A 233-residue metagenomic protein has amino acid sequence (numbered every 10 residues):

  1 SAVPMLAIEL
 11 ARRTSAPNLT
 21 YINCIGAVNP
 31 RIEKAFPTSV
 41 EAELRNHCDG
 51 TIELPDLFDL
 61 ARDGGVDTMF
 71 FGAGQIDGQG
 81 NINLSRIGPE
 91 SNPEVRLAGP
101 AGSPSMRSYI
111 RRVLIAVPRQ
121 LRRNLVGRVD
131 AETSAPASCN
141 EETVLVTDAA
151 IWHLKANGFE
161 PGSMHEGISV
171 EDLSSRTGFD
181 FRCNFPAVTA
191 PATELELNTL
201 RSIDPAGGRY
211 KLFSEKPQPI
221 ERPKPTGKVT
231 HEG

Functional and structural regions predicted by a protein language model:
S1-H47: N-terminal active-site beta-alpha-beta segment that forms phosphate/nucleotide-binding and substrate-recognition loops
S1-R13, E141-E160, D180-G233: Intrinsically disordered, low-complexity segments enriched in small residues
Y21, Y109, Y210-F213: Sequence-level detector for tyrosine residue identity
G26-R31, G50-P55, S103-P104, L212-K228: Short, surface-exposed, charge-dense and proline/glycine-enriched linear segments
A35-T199: Conserved phosphate- and dinucleotide-binding cores of soluble alpha/beta proteins, encompassing both enzyme active
